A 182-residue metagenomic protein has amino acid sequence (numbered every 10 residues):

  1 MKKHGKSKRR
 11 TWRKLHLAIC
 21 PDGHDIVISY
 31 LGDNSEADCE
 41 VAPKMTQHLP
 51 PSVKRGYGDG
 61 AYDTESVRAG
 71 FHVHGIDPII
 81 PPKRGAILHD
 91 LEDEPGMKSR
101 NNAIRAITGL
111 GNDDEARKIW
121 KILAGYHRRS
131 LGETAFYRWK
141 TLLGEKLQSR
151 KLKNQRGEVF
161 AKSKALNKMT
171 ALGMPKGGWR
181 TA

Functional and structural regions predicted by a protein language model:
M1-G75, I79-R84, L88, K140 (+2 more regions): Polybasic low-complexity intrinsically disordered regions
K3-H4, S99-A103, L147, S163: N-terminal cationic leader/targeting segments used for protein routing and processing
K6, D33, Y57, A61 (+8 more regions): Intrinsically disordered, low-complexity regions
R10, N102-T108, L166, A171-L172: Intrinsically disordered and other compositionally biased segments
S35, A69-H72, I107, Q155 (+1 more regions): Amphipathic, positively biased hydrophobic alpha-helical segments used for protein targeting and membrane insertion
E65-R138: Helix-centered, glycine/charged polyanion-binding patches within enzymatic domains that contact phosphate-containing
D114-A182: Basic, amphipathic alpha-helical segments enriched in Lys/Arg and hydrophobic/aromatic residues
